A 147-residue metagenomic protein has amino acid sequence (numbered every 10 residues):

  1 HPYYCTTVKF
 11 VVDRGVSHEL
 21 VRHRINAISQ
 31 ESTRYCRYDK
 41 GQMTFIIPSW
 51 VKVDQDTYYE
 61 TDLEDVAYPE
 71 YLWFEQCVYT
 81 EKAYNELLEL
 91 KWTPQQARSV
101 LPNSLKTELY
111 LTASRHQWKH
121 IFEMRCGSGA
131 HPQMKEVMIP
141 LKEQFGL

Functional and structural regions predicted by a protein language model:
H1-L147: Family-specific signature for flavin-dependent thymidylate synthase
